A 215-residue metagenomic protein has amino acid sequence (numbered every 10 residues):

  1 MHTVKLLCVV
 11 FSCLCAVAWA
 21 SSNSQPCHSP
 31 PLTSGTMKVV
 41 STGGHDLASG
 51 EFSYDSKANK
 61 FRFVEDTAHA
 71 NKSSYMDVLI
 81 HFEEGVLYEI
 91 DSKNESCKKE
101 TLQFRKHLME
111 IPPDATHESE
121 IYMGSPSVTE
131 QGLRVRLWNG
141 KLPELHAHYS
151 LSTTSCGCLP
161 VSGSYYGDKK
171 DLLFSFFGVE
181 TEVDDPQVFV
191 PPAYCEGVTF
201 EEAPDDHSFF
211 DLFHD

Functional and structural regions predicted by a protein language model:
M1-K60, N71, N94-E95, S125-V128 (+1 more regions): N-terminal leader/targeting segments and the immediate start of mature chains
A20-Q25, Q103-L108, M123-S125, G163: Intrinsically disordered, low-complexity boundary segments flanking structured domains
S29, E89, K99-T101, C158-P160 (+1 more regions): Disulfide-rich extracellular modules and peptides
S29-T33, S53-R62, V78-V86, Q131-L133 (+2 more regions): Short, solvent-exposed coil/turn segments at beta-strand boundaries
K38-S41, D66-T67, S74-M76, S125 (+2 more regions): Intrinsically disordered, low-complexity segments enriched in polar/charged residues with Gly/Pro, especially when
S49-A115, Y165-S175: An acidic-aromatic
K106-R134: Acidic, glycine-rich loop-and-strand cores that form catalytic or ligand-binding grooves in diverse globular domains
Q131-V198: Gly/Pro-enriched, hydrophobic low-complexity segments that function as extracytoplasmic propeptides/linkers
